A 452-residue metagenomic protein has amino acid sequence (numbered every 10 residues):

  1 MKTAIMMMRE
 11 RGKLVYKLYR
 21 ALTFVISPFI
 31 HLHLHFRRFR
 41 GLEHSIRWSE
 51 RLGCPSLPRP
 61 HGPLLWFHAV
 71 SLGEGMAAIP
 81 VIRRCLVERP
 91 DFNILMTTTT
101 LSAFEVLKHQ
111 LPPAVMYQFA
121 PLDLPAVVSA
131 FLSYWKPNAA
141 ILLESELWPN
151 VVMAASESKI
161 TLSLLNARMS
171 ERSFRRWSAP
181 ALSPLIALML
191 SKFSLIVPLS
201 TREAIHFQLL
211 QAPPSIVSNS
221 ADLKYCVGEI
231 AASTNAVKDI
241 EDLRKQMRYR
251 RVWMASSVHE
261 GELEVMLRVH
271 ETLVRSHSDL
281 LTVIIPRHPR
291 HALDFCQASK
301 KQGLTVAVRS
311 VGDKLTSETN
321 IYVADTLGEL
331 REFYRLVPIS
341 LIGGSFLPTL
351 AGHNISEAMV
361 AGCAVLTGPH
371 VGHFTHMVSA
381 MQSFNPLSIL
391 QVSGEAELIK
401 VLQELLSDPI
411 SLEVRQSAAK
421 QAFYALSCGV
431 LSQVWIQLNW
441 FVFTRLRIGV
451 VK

Functional and structural regions predicted by a protein language model:
M1-K452: Nucleotide-activated sugar donor-binding and catalytic core shared by glycosyltransferases and related lipid-linked
